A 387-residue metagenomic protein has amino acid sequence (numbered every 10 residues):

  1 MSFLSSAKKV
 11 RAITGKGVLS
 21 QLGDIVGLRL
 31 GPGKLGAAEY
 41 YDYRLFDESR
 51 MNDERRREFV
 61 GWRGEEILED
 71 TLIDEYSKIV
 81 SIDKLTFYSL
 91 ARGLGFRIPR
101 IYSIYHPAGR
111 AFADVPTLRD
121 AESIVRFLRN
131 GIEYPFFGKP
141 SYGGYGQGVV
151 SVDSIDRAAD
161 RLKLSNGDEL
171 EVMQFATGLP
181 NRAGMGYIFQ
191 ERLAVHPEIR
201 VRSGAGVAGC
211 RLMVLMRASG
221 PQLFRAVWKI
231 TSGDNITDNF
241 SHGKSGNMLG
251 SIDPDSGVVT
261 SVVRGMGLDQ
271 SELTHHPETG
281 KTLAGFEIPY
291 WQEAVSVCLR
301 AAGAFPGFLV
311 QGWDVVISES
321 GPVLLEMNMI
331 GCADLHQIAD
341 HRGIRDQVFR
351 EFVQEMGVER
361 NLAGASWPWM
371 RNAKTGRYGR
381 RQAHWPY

Functional and structural regions predicted by a protein language model:
S2-E133, Y142-G144, C298: Conserved N-proximal alpha/beta basic substrate-recognition cap immediately N-terminal to, or forming the N-lobe
I13, V152-L164, D238-P254, N361-R380: A short, terminal or domain-edge coil/loop segment
D83, K139, D314, E326: Acidic active-site catalytic centers that drive phospho-/nucleotidyl reactions and related ester hydrolyses
K84-C210, Y387: Active-site nucleotide/adenylate-binding loops and adjacent lid/helix of ATP-dependent enzymes
P107-A108, Y142-G144, A194-V195, S219 (+2 more regions): Short, solvent-exposed loop/turn segments at secondary-structure junctions
F136, Q222, V323-L325: Protein kinase-like catalytic core scaffold
T177-A205, V214-R217, L223-R225, K229-S318: A long amphipathic alpha-helix within ATP-dependent nucleotide-binding catalytic cores
L268-L299, G303-F308, I317-Y387: C-terminal active-site "lid" helix and adjoining low-complexity regulatory extension at the edge of ATP-using catalytic
